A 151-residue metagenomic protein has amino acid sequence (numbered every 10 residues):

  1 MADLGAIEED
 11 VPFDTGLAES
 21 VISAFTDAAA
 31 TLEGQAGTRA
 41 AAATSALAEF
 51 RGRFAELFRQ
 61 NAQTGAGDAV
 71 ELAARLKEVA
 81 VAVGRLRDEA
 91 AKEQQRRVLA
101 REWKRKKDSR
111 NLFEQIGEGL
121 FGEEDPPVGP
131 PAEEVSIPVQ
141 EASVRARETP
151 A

Functional and structural regions predicted by a protein language model:
M1-A151: N-terminal secretion-targeting helices of virulence/extracellular proteins, encompassing both classical Sec signal
